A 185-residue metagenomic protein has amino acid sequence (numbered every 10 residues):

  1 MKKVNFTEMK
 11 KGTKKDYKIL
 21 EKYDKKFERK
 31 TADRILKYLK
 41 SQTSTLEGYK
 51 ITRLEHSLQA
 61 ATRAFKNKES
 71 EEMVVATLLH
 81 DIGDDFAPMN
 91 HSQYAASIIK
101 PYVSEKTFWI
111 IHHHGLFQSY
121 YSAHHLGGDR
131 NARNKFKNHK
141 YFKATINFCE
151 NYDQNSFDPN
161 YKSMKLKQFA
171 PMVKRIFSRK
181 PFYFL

Functional and structural regions predicted by a protein language model:
M1-L78, I82-L185: Metal-dependent phosphohydrolase cores
